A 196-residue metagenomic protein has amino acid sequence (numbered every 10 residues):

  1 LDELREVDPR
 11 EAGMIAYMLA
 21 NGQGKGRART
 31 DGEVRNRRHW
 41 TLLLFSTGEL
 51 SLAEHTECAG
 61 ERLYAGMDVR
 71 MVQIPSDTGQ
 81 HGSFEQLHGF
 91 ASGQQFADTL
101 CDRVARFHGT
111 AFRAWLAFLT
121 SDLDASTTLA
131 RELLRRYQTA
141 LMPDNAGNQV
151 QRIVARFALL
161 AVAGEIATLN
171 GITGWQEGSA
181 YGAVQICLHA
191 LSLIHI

Functional and structural regions predicted by a protein language model:
L1-F107, A111: Conserved NTP-binding/hydrolysis core of motor NTPases
L42-G48, R106-W175: P-loop NTPase catalytic cores that bind/hydrolyze ATP
C187-S192: Conserved alpha/beta core segments of nucleic-acid transaction machinery
I194-I196: Conserved small/polar residues in nucleotide/adenosyl-binding loops
